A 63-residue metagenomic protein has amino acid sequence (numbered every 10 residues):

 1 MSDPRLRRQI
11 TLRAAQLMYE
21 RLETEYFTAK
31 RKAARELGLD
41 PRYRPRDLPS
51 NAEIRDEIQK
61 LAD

Functional and structural regions predicted by a protein language model:
M1-D63: N-terminal regions immediately upstream of nucleotidyltransferase
